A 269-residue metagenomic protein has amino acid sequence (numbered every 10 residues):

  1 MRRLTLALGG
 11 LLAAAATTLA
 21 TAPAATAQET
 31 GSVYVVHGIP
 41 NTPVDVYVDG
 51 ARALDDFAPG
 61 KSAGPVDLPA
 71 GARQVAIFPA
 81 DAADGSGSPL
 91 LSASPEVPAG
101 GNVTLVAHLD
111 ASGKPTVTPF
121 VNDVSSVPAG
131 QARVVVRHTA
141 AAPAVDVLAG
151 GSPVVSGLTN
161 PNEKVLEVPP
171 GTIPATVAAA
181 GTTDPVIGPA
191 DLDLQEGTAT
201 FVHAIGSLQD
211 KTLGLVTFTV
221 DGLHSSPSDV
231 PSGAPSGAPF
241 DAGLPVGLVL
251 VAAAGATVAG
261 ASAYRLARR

Functional and structural regions predicted by a protein language model:
M1-A7: Bacterial Sec-dependent N-terminal signal peptides
L4, T17-R269: Intrinsically disordered, low-complexity polar regions and short flexible loop motifs
